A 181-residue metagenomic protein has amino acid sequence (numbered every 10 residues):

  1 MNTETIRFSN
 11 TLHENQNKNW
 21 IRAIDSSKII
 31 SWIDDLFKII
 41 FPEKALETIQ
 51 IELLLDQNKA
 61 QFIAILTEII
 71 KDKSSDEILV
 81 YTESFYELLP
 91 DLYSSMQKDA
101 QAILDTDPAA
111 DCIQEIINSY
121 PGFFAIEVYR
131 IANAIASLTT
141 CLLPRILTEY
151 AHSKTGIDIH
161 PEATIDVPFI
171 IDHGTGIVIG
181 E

Functional and structural regions predicted by a protein language model:
M1-E149: Terminal amphipathic alpha-helical/low-complexity segments used for targeting or macromolecular assembly
A151-E181: Structural signal for interior beta-strand "rungs" in well-ordered beta-sheet cores of soluble enzyme domains
